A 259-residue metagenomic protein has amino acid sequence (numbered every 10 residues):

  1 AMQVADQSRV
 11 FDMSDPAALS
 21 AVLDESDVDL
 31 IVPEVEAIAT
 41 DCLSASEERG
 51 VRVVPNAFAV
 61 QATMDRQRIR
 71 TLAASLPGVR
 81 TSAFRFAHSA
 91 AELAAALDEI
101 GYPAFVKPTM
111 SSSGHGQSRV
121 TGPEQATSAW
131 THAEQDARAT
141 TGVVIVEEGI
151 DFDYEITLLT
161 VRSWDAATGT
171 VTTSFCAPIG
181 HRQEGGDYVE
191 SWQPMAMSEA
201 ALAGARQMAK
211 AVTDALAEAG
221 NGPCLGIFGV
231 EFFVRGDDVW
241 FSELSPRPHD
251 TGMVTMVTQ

Functional and structural regions predicted by a protein language model:
A1, T251-Q259: Short, intrinsically disordered, charge-balanced linker/junction segments flanking boundaries in proteins
A1-R68, A91: ATP-binding N-terminal substructure of ATP-dependent carboxylate-amine bond-forming enzymes
D6-V10, W192-A196, M256-T258: Short glycine-enriched, charge-decorated loop/helix-capping segments at active-site entrances that position
F58-A59, T109-M110, F232: Short, ordered loop/turn segments at secondary-structure junctions
A62-A215: Active-site nucleotide/adenylate-binding loops and adjacent lid/helix of ATP-dependent enzymes
E218-M253: Conserved metal-phosphate-binding beta-hairpin within the catalytic cores of diverse ATP-dependent phosphoryl-transfer
